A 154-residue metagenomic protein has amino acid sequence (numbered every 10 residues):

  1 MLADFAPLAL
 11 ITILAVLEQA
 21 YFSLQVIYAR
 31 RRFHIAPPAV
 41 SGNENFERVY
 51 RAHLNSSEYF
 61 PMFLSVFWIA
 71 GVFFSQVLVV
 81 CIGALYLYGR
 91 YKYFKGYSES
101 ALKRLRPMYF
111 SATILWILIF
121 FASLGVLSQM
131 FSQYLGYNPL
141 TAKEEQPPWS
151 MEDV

Functional and structural regions predicted by a protein language model:
M1-L2, A39, F131-V154: Transit-peptide-like, low-complexity N-terminal presequences and other terminal intrinsically disordered regions
A6-Q19, V154: Alpha-helical transmembrane segments
V16-R31, L87-G96: Transmembrane alpha-helical segments that form the membrane-embedded catalytic/substrate-channel core of multi-pass
L24-R51: Cytosolic, membrane-interface loops and tails of multi-pass inner-membrane proteins
L54-F67: Core segments of transmembrane alpha-helices that mediate helix-helix packing or line hydrophobic substrate/ligand
A70-E99: Mid-chain, well-packed structural core segment of small domains
F94-I117: Interfacial loop-to-transmembrane junctions
I117-Q133: Hydrophobic alpha-helical transmembrane segments in multi-pass integral membrane proteins
